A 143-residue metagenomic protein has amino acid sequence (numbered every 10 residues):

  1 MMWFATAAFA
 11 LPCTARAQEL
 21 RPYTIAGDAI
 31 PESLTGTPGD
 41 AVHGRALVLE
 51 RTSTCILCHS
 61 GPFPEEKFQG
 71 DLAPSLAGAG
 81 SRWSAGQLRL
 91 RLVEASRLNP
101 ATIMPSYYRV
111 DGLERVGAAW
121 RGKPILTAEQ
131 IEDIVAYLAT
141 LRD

Functional and structural regions predicted by a protein language model:
M2-A10: Bacterial N-terminal signal peptides
C13-A17: Sec/Tat signal peptide C-region and signal peptidase I cleavage site
E19-E50: Electrostatic cytochrome c docking/interface patches
T35-P38, I56, S60-E94, I103-G117: Gly/Gly-Pro-rich "capping" loops immediately C-terminal to redox-active cysteine motifs in periplasmic/lumenal
P38, L49, R82, P124-A128: Short, solvent-exposed loop/helix junctions and linker helices that flank or host conserved functional motifs
R51-T54, Q130: Short pre-active-site segment immediately N-terminal to redox-active cysteine/selenocysteine motifs in thiol-based
G86, L90-R91, R97, Y107-D143: C-terminal capping alpha-helices of c-type cytochrome domains
